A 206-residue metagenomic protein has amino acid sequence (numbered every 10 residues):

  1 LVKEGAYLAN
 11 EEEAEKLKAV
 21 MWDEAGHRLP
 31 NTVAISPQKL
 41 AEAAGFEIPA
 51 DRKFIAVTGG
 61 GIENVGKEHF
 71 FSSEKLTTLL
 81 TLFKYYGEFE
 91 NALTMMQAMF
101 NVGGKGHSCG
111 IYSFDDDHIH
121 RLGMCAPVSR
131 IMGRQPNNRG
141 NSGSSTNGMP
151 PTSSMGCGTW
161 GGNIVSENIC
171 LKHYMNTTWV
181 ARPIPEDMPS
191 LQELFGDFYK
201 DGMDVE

Functional and structural regions predicted by a protein language model:
L1-G66, A92-T94, S190: ALDH superfamily catalytic-core signature
F46-E206: Conserved C-terminal structural/oligomerization subdomain of aldehyde/semialdehyde dehydrogenase
